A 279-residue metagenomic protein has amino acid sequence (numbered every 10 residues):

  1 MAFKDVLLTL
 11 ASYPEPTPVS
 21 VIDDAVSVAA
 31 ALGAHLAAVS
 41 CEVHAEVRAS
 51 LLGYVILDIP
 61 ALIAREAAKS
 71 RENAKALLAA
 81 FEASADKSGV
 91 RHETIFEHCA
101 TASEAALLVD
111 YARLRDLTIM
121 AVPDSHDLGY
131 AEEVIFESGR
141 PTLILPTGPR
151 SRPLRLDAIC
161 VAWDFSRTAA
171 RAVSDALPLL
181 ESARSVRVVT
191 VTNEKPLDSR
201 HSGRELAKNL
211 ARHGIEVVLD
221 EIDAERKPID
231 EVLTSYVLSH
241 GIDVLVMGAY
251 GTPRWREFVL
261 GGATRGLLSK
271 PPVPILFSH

Functional and structural regions predicted by a protein language model:
M1, V43-H44, E82-T118, R212-L245 (+2 more regions): Structural beta-alpha unit
M1-I63, E137, T147, R155-I222 (+1 more regions): Small/aliphatic-rich secondary-structure junction motif
L8, S12-Y13, C99-A100, S125 (+2 more regions): A short, flexible beta-alpha/helix-coil linker loop
P18-V21, E104, D127-L128, A169-A172 (+2 more regions): Amphipathic coiled-coil/heptad-repeat helices and related helical stalk/stem segments that mediate oligomerization
I22, S27, A31, A106-R152 (+1 more regions): Gly/Ser-rich helix-loop-strand patches that form or flank binding pockets for ribonucleotide-derived cofactors
A37-V39, I95, I119, L143 (+4 more regions): Hydrophobic/aromatic beta-strand patches that form the interior of the parallel beta-sheet core in alpha/beta enzyme
P60-A76: A short acidic, glycine-rich active-site loop that binds or catalyzes chemistry on phosphate/adenosine moieties
H98-A102, P123-H126, S166-R167: Short beta->alpha connector loops
